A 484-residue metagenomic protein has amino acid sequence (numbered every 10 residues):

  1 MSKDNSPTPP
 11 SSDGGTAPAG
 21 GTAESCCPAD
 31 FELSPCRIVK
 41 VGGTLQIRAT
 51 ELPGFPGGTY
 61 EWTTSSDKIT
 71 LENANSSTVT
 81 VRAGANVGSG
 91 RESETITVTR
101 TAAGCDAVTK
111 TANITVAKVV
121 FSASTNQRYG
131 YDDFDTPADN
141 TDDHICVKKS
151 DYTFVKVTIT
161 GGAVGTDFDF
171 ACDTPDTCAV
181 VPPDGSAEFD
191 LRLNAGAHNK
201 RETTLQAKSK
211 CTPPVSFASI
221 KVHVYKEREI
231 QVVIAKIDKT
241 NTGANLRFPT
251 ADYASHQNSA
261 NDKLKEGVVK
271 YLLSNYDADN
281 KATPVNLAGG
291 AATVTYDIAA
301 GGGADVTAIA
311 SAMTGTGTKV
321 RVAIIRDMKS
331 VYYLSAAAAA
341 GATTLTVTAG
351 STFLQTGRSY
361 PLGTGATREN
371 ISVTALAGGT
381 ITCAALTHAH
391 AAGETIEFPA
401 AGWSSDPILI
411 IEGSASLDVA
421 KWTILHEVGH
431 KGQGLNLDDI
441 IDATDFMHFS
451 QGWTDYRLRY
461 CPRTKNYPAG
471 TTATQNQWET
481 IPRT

Functional and structural regions predicted by a protein language model:
S25-S34, V119-A123: Proline-enriched interdomain boundary motifs that mark the N-terminal boundary and often initiate the first structured
C36, K329-P399: Autoprocessing Asn-cyclization modules and mimics
G42-L52, F154-V157: A short beta-strand segment in extracellular, disulfide-stabilized domains
G54-E61: Solvent-exposed loop segments of extracellular immunoglobulin-like
T64-V81, P183-S186: Surface-exposed, flexible coil segments in extracellular/virion-facing regions
A117-K319, I325-V331, T380-C383, P399 (+4 more regions): Propeptide-to-catalytic entry region of secreted or membrane-anchored zinc metalloproteases
K329-S330, F398-D418: Active-site scaffold of zinc-dependent metalloenzymes
E412-T484: The catalytic-center signature of Zn2+-dependent metalloproteases
